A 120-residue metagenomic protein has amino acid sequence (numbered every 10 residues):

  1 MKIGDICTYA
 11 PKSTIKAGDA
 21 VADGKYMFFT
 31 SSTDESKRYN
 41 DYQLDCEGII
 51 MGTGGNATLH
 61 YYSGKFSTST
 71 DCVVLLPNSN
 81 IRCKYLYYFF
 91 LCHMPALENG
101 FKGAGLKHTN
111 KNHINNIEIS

Functional and structural regions predicted by a protein language model:
M1-T33, S120: Non-catalytic DNA-recognition/assembly elements of restriction-modification systems
A17-D19, N99-K102: A short, aromatic/hydrophobic, helix- or strand-capping loop or linear motif that either lines the entrance/gate
T30-M94, G100-I114: A short beta-sheet element
